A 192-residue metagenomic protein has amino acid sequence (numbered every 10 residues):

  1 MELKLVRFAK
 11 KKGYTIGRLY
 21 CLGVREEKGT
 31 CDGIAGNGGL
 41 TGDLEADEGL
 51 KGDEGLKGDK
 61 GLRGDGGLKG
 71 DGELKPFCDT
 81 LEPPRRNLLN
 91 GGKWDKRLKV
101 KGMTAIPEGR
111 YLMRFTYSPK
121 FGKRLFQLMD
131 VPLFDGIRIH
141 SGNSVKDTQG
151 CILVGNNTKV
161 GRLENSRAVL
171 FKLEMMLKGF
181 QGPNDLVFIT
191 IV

Functional and structural regions predicted by a protein language model:
M1-E45, G67-V187, V192: Cell wall/extracellular polymer interaction/catalysis modules
G42-G67: Acidic, glycine-centered low-complexity repeats within long intrinsically disordered regions
